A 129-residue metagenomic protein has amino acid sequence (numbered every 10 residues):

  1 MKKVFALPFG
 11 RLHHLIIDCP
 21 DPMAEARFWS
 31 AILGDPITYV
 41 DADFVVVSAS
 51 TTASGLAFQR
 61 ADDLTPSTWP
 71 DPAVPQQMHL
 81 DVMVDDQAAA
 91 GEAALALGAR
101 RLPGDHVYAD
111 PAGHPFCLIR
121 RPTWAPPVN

Functional and structural regions predicted by a protein language model:
K2: Phosphate/pyrophosphate-binding loops at sites that engage ATP/ADP/AMP, CoA/4′-phosphopantetheine, polyphosphate
F5-L56, A89-E92, A96-G104: Core segments of cupin and vicinal oxygen chelate
L12-P20, S48-S50, S67-A88, Y108-A109: Vicinal oxygen chelate
D35-V74, P115-T123: Conserved short beta-strand elements that form part of the metal-binding/catalytic scaffold of enzyme active sites
L95-R121: Short, compact, well-ordered microdomains
W124-N129: A short, polar/charged loop-to-alpha-helix boundary motif
